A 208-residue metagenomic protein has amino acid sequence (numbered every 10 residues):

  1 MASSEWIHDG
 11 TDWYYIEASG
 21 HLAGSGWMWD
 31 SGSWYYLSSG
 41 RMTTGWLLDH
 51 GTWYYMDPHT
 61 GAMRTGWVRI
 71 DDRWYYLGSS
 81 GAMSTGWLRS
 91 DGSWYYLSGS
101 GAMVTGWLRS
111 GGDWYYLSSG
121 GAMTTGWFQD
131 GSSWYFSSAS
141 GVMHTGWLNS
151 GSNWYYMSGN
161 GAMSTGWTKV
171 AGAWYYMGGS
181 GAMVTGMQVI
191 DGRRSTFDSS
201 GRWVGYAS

Functional and structural regions predicted by a protein language model:
M1-S208: Extracellular adhesion/carbohydrate-binding repeat motifs centered on closely spaced tryptophans
